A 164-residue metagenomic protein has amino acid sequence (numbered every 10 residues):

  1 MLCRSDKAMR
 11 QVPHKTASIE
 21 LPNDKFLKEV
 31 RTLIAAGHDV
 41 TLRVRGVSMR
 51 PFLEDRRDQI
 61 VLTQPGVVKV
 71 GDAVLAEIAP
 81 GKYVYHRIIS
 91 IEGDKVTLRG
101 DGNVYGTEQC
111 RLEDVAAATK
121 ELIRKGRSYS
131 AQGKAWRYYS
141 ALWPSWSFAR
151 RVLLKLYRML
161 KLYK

Functional and structural regions predicted by a protein language model:
M1-K164: Extended hydrophobic leader/signal-anchor segments used for secretion and membrane insertion
